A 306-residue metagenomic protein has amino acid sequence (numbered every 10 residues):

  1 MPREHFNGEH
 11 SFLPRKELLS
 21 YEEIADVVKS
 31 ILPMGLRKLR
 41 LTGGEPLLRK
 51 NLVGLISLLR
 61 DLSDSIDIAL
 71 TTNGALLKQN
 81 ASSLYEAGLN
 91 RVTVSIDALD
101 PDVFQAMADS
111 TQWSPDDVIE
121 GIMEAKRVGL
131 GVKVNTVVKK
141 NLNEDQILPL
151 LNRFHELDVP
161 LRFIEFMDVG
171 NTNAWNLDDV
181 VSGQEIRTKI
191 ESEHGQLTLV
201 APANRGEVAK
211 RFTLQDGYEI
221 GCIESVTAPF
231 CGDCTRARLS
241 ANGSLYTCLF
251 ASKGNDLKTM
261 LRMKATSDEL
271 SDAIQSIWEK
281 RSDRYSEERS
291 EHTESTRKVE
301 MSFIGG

Functional and structural regions predicted by a protein language model:
M1, A81, A108, L249 (+1 more regions): Short, flexible helix/strand-to-coil boundary loops that buttress conserved ligand/catalytic motifs in alpha/beta
M1-H5, I96-A98, E165, L249: Short, small-residue-rich loop/turn micro-motifs
M1-L19: Canonical Radical SAM [4Fe-4S] cluster-binding loop centered on the CxxxCxxC motif and its immediate flanking residues
F6-F12, P101, D168-N171, N255: A short, flexible beta-alpha/helix-coil linker loop
P14-R15, Q105-D109, N173-L177, L261: Short, solvent-exposed loop/turn segments at secondary-structure boundaries
L18-L41, E45-I164: Radical SAM/AdoMet-radical enzyme domain recognition
K38, E45, W278-G306: Short flanking/linker segments adjacent to small metal-binding domains or redox-active Cys/His motifs
G170-S286: Accessory C-terminal segments flanking Radical SAM cores
